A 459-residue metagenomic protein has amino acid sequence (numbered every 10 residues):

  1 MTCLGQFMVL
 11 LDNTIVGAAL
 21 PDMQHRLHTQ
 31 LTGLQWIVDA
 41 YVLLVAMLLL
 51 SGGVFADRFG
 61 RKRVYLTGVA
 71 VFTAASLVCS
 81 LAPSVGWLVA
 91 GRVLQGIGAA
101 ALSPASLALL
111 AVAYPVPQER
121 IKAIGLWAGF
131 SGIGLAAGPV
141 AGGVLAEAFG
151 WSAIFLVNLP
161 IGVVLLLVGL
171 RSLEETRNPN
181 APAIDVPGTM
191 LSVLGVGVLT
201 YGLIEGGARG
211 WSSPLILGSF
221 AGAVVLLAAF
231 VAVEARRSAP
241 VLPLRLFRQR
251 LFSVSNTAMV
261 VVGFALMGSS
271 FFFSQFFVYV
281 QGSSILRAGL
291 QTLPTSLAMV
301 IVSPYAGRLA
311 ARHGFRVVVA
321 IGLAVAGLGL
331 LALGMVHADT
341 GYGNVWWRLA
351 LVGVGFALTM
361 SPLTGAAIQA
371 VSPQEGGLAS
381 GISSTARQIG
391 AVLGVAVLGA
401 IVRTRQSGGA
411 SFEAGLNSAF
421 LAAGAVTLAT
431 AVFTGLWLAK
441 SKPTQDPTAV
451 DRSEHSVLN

Functional and structural regions predicted by a protein language model:
M1-L11, V16-A18, L27, L31 (+5 more regions): 12-transmembrane solute porter fold
M1-R171, P304-A306, H313, V317-G327 (+3 more regions): Transmembrane-helix bundle of Major Facilitator Superfamily
A56-D57, R61-R63, E119-I121, N178-I184 (+2 more regions): Interfacial helix-loop-helix linkers and transmembrane-helix boundary segments in multi-pass membrane proteins
V85, G150, E175-A181, G206-S212 (+1 more regions): Membrane-interface helix caps and helix-loop-helix hairpins in membrane proteins
G129, I133-F149, G197, Y201 (+2 more regions): A gly/Pro-rich, aromatic-decorated transmembrane alpha-helix motif that marks the paired, flexible gating helices
L159-N178, V193-E205, G222-R237, T430-K440: C-terminal membrane-cytosol helix-exit motif in multi-pass small-molecule transporters
N178, W437-N459: Intrinsic disorder in cytosolic terminal tails and internal cytosolic loops of multi-pass membrane transporters
Y201-G210, A367: Juxtamembrane C-cap of transmembrane helices in multi-pass membrane transport proteins
